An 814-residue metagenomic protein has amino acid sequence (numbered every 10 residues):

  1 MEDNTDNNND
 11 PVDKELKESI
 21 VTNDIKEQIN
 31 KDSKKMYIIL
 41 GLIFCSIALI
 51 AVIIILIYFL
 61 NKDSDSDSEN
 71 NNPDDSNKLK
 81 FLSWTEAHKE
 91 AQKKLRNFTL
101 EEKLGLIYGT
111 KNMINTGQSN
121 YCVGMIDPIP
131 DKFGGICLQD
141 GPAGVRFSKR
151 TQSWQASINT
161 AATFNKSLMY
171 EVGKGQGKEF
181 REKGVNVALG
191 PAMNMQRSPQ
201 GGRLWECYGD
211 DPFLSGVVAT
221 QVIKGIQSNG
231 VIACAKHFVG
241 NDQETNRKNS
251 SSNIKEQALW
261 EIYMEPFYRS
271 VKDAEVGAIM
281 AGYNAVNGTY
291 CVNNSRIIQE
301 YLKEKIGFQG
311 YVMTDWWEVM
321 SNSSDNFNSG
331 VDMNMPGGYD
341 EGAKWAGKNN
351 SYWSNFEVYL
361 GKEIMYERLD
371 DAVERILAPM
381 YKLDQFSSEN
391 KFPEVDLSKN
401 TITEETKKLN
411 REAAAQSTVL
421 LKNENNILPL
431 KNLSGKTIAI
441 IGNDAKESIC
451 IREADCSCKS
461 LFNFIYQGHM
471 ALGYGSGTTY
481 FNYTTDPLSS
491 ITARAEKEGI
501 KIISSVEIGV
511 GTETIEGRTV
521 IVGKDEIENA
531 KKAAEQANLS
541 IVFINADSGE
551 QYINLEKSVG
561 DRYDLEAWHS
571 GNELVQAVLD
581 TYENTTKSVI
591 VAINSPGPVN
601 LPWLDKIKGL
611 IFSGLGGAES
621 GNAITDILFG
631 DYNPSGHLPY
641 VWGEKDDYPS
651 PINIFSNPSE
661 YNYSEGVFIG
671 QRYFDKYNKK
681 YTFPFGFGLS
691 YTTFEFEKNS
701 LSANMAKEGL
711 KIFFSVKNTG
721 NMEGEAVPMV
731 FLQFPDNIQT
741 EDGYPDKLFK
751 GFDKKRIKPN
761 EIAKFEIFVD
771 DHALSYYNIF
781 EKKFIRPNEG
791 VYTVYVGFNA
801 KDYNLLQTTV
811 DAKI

Functional and structural regions predicted by a protein language model:
M1-D6, D10, I53-L56, L60 (+2 more regions): Disordered, low-complexity tails and leader-like regions
M1-K31: Intrinsically disordered cytoplasmic terminal tails of membrane proteins
D13, V21-T22, I53, K758 (+1 more regions): N-terminal non-cleavable signal-anchor helices
T22, K34-M36, L100, Y352: Short amphipathic alpha-helical segments that mediate assembly, nucleic-acid/protein binding, or membrane association
I25-M36, L60, A87-H88: Long, compositionally biased, charged low-complexity segments
S33-E69: Alpha-helical transmembrane segments in eukaryotic/viral proteins
Y58-D802, I814: Glycoside hydrolase catalytic-domain context in secreted enzymes
L806-K813: Terminal edge beta-strands and adjacent linker/stalk segments of extracellular immunoglobulin-superfamily beta-sandwich
